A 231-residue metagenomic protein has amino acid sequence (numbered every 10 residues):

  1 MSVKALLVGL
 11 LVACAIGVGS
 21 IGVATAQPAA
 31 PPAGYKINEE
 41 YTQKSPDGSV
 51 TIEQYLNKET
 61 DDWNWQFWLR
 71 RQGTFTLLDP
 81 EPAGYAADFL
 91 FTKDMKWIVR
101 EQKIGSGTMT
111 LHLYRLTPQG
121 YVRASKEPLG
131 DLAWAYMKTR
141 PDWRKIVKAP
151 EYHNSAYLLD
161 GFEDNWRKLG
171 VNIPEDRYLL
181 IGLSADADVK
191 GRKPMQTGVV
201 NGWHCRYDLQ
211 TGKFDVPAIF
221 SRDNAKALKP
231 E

Functional and structural regions predicted by a protein language model:
M1-L10, C14, V18-G19: Bacterial N-terminal signal peptides that target proteins for export
V12, G19, A26-N38, Q43 (+2 more regions): Acidic, small-residue rich beta-repeat scaffolds with periodic aromatic anchors
P32-N64: Beta-strand-rich domains and repeat architectures in extracellular enzymes and scaffolds, especially beta-propellers
G34-Y35, L78-A83: Surface loop/turn motifs at the tips and blade-to-blade linkers of beta-strand repeat domains
P46, K93-D94: Residue-level detector of Asp-centered blade-edge/turn motifs that repeat once per structural unit in beta-propeller
N57-D61, I104-G107, D186-G191: Short glycine/acidic-enriched loop and turn motifs that connect beta-strands
E81-A87, P128-A133: Short coil/turn segments at the loop-to-beta-strand junctions that recur within blades of beta-propeller repeat folds
